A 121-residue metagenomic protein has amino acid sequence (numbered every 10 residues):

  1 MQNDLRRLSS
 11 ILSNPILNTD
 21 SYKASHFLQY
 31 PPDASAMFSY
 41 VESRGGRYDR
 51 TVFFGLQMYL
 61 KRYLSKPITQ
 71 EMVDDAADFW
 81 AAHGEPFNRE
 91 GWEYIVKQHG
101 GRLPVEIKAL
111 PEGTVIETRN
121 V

Functional and structural regions predicted by a protein language model:
M1-V121: Ordered alpha/beta subdomains of enzyme catalytic regions
